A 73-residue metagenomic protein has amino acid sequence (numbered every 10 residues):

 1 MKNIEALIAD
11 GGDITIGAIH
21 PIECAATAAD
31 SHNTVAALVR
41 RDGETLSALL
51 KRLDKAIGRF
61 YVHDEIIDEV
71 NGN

Functional and structural regions predicted by a protein language model:
M1-T27: N-terminal acidic leader/helix
C24-D68: Amphipathic alpha-helical packing elements
E69-N73: Short acidic DE-rich linear segments
